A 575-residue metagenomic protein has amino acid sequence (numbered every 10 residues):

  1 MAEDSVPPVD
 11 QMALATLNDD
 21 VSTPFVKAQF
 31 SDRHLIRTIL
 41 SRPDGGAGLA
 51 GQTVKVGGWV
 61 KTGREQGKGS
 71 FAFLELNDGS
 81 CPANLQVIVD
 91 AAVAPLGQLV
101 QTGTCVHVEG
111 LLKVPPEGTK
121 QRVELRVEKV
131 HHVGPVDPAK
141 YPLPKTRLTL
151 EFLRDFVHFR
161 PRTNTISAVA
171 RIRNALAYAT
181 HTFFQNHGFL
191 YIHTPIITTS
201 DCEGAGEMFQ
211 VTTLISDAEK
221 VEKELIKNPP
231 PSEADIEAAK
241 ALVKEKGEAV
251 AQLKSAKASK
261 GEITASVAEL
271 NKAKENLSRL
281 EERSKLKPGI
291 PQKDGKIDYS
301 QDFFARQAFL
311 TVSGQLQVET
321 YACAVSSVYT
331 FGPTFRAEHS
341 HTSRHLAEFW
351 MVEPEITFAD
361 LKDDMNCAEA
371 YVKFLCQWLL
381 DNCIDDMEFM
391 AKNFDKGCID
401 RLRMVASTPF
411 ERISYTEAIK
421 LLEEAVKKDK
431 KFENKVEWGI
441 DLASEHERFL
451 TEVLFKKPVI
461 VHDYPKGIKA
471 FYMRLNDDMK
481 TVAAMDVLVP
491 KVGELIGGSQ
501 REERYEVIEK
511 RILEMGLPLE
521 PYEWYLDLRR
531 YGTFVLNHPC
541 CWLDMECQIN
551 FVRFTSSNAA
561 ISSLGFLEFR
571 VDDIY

Functional and structural regions predicted by a protein language model:
M1-Y575: Class II aminoacyl-tRNA synthetase catalytic cores and aaRS-like
